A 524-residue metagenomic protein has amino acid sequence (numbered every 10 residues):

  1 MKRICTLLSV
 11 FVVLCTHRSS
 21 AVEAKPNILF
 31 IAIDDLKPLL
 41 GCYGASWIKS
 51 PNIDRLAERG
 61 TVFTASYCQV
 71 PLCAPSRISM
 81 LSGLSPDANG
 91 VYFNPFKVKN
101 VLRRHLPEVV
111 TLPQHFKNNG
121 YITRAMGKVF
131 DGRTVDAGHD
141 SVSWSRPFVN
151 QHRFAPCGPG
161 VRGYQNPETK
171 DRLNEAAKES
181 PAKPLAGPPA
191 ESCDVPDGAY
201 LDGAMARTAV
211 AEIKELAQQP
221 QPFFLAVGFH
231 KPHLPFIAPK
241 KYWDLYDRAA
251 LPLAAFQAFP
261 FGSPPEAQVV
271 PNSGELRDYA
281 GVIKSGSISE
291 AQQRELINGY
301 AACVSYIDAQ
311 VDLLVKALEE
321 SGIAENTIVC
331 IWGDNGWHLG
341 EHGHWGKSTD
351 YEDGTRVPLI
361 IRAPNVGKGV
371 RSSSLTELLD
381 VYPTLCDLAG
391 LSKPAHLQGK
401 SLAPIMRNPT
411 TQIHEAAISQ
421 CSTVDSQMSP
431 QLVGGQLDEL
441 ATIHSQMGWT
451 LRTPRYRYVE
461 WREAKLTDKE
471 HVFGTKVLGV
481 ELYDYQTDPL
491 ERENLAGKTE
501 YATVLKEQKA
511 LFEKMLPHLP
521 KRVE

Functional and structural regions predicted by a protein language model:
K2-I4, A21-E481, P489-A510, K514-P520 (+1 more regions): Formylglycine-dependent sulfatase
I4-V13: Sec-dependent N-terminal signal peptides
V12-A24: Bacterial Sec-dependent signal peptides at the C-terminal "C-region" and cleavage site
